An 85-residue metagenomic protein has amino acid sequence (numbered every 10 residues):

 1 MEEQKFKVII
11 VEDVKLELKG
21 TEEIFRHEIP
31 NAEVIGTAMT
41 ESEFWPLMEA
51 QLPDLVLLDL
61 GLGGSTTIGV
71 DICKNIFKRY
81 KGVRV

Functional and structural regions predicted by a protein language model:
M1-I9: Non-catalytic signal-transmission and effector/linker regions of two-component phosphorelay proteins
K7, E33-V34, L52-D54, R84: Structural signature of beta-strand start/N-cap positions in the alpha/beta core of ABC transporter nucleotide-binding
I10, L57: Walker B beta-strand of ABC/ABC-like P-loop ATPase nucleotide-binding domains, specifically the conserved hydrophobic
V14-E41: Two-component/phosphorelay signaling modules centered on CheY-like receiver
E22, T37-L55, G63: Acidic, metal-coordinating helix/loop segments flanking the phosphotransfer/catalytic sites of two-component signaling
H27-E28, A50, R79: Alpha-helix C-cap/termination motif
P46, T66-G82: Short amphipathic alpha-helix used as the core "switch/output" element in two-component signaling
L60: Short secondary-structure boundary segments
